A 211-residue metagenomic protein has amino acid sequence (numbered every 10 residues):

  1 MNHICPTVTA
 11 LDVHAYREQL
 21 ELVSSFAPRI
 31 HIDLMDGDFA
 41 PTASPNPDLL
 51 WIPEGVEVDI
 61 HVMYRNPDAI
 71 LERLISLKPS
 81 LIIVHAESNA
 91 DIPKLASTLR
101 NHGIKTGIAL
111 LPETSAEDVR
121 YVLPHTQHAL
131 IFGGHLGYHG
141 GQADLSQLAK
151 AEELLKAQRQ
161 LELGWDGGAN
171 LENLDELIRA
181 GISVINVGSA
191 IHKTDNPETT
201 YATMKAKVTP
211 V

Functional and structural regions predicted by a protein language model:
M1-I83, E87-D91, T98-R100, K105-T106 (+6 more regions): Conserved N-terminal beta1-alpha1 strand-loop-helix module at the mouth
T7, H61, A109, F132 (+2 more regions): Generic beta-sheet signal
L130, G134-H135, G141-V184, A190: Active-site/ligand-binding-proximal alpha/beta "capping" segment
